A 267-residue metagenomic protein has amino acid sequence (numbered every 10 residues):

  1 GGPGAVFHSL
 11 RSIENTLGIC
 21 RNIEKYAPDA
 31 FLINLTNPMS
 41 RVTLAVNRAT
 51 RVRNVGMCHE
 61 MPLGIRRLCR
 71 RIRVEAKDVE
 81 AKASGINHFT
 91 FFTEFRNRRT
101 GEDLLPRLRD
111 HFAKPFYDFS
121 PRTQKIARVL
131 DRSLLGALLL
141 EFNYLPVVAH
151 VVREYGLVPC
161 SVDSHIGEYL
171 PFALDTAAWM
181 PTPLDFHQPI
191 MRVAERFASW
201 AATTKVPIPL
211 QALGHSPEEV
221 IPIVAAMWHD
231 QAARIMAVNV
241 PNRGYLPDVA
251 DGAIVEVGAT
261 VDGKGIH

Functional and structural regions predicted by a protein language model:
G1-T50: Rossmann-fold NAD(P)-binding glycine/threonine-rich loop
S9, A27-P28, L68, V79-I86: Active-site cavity-forming subdomains of large catalytic enzyme subunits
N15-I19, G64, E219: Alpha-helical packing segments of well-folded alpha/beta enzyme cores
A30-L32, R53-N54, E80, G258: Beta-sheet entry/capping signal
N34-N37, V55-P62, K82-I86: Active-site nucleophile and cofactor-binding loops and adjacent substrate-binding regions of central metabolic enzymes
T43-R48, R67-C69, T93-F95: Short acidic, glycine/serine/threonine-rich loops at helix termini
T50-L68, I72: Acidic, His- and aromatic-enriched active-site or binding-groove loops in soluble protein domains that engage sugars
R73-H267: Long, compositionally biased stretches enriched for glycine and/or charged residues
